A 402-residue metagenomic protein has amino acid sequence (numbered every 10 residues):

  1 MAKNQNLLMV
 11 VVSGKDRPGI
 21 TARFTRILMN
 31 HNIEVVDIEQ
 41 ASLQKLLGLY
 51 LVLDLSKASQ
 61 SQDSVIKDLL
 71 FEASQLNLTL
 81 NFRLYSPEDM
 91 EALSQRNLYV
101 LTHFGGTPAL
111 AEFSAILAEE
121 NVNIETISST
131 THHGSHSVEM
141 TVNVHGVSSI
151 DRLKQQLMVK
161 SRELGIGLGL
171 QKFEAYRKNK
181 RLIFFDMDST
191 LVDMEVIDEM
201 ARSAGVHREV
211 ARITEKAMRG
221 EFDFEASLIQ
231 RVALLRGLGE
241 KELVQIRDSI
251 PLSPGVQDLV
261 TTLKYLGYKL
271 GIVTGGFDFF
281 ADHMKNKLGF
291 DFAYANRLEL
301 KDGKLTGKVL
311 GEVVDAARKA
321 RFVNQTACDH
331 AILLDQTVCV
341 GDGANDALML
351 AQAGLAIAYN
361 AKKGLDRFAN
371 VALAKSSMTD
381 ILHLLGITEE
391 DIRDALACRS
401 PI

Functional and structural regions predicted by a protein language model:
M1-K180: A conserved regulatory-domain signal marking ACT and ACT-like small-molecule sensing domains and adjacent regulatory
K15, G19, R23, Q60 (+11 more regions): Conserved active-site and cofactor/substrate-binding residues in soluble primary-metabolism enzymes
I20-T21, A111, L191-M194, D346-M349: Short glycine/serine/threonine-rich phosphate/pyrophosphate-binding segments that cradle anionic phosphate groups
S86-E88, L168, K172-R181, T214-G239 (+2 more regions): Long, charged amphipathic helices and adjacent flexible linkers at domain junctions
T102, F184-D186, V273, V340: Short hydrophobic segments within beta-strands
A175, N179-E225: Active-site neighborhood of HAD-like aspartate-dependent phosphohydrolases
G237-I402: C-terminal cap/substrate-recognition subdomain and adjoining C-terminal extension of metal-dependent phosphatase-like
